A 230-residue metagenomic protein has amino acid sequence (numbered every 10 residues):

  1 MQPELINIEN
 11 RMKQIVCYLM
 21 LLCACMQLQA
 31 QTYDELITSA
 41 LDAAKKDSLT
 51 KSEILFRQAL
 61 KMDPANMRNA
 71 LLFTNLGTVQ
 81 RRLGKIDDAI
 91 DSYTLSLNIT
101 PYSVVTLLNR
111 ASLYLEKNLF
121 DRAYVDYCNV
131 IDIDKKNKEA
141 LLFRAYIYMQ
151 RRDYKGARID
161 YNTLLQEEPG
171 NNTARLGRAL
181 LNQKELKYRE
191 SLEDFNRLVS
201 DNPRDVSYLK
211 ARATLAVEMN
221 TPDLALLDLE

Functional and structural regions predicted by a protein language model:
Y33-D34, M67-L71, V104-V105, K138-E139 (+2 more regions): Helix-start (N-cap) detector for alpha-helical repeat units in TPR-like alpha-solenoids, especially tetratricopeptide
K45, V79-R82, E116-K117, Q150-R151 (+2 more regions): Register position in tetratricopeptide repeats
A59, L95-S96, N129-V130, T163-L164 (+1 more regions): Canonical positions in the second alpha-helix
M62-A65, I99, I133, E167 (+1 more regions): Structural marker of alpha-solenoid helical repeat scaffolds
L71-N75, N109, F143, G177 (+1 more regions): Canonical tetratricopeptide repeat
